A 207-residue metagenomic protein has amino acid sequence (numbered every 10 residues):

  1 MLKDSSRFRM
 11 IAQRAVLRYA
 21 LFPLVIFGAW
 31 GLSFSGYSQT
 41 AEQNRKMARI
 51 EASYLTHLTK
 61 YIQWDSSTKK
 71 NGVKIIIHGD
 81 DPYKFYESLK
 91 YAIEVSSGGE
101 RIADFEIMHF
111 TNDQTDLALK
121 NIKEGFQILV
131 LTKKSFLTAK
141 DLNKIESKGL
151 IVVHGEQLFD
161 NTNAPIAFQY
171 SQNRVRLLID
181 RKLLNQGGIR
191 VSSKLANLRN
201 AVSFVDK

Functional and structural regions predicted by a protein language model:
L2-Y19, S33-K207: Short hydrophobic alpha-helices and adjacent helix-cap/hinge residues
Y19-G31: Bacterial N-terminal signal peptides
